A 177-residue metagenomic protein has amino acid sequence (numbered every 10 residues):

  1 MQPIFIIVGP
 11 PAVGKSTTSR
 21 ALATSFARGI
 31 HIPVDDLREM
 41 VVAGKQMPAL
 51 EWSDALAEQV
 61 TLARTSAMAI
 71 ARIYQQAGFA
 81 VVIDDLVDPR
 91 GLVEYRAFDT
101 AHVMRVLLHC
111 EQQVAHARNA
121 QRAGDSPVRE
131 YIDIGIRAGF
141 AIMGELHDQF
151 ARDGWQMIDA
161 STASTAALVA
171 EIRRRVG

Functional and structural regions predicted by a protein language model:
I7: Hydrophobic anchor at the beta1->P-loop junction of P-loop NTPases
P10: P-loop (Walker A) phosphate-binding loop of NTP-binding proteins
V13: ATP-binding Walker
S16: Walker A/P-loop
R20-S66: Conserved substrate/cofactor phosphate-moiety recognition/catalytic segment in nucleotide-dependent phosphotransferases
E58-T100: Glycine-rich phosphate-binding loop used to anchor ATP phosphates in small-molecule kinases, encompassing both
D99-A120: Conserved phosphate-donor/acceptor-positioning beta-strand/loop module used by diverse small-molecule
G124-E171: Small-molecule kinase domains that catalyze NTP-dependent phosphoryl transfer to phosphate-bearing small molecules
